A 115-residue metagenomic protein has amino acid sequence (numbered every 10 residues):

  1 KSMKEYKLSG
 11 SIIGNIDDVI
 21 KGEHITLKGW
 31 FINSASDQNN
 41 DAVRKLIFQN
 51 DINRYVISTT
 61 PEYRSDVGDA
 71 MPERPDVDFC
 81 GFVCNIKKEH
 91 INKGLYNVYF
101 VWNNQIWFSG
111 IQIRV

Functional and structural regions predicted by a protein language model:
K1-V115: Basic, ligand-binding patches in group-transfer machinery, especially extracytoplasmic/periplasmic segments
